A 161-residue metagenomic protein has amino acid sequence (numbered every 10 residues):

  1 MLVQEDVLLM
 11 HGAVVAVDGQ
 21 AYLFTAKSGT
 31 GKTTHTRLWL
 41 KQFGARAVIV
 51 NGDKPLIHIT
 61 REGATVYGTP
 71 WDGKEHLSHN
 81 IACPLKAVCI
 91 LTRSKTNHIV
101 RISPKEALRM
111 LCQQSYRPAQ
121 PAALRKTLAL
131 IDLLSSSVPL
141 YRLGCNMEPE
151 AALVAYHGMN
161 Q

Functional and structural regions predicted by a protein language model:
M1-L9: N-terminal pre-Walker A segment at the start of P-loop NTPase domains
H11-A13, V17-T25, K41-Q161: Glycine-rich, often acidic-flanked micro-motifs that create phosphate/phosphodiester-binding or positioning elements
S28: Walker A/P-loop nucleotide-binding motif
K32: Conserved lysine of the Walker
H35-T36: Post-Walker A alpha-helix
